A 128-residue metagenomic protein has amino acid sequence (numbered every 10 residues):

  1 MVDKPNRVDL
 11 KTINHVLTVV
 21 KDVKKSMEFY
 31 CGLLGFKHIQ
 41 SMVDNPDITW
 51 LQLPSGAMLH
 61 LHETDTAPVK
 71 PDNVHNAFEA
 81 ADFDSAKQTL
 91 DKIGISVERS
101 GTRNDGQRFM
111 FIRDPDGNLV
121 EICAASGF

Functional and structural regions predicted by a protein language model:
M1-K24, V74-N76, S126-F128: N-terminal beta-strand motif that seeds the catalytic metal site of vicinal oxygen chelate
V2-D9, W50, K87, D91-F128: Vicinal oxygen chelate
L17-M58: Core segments of cupin and vicinal oxygen chelate
K25-E28, G32, D84-K92, S96: Replace "anionic and nucleotidyl ligands
N45, D72, G106: Exposed loop/turn and edge beta-strand positions of beta-sandwich/beta-sheet ligand-binding modules
A67-K70: Short glycine/serine/proline-enriched coil/turn segments at secondary-structure junctions
H75-D84: Mid-chain, well-packed structural core segment of small domains
